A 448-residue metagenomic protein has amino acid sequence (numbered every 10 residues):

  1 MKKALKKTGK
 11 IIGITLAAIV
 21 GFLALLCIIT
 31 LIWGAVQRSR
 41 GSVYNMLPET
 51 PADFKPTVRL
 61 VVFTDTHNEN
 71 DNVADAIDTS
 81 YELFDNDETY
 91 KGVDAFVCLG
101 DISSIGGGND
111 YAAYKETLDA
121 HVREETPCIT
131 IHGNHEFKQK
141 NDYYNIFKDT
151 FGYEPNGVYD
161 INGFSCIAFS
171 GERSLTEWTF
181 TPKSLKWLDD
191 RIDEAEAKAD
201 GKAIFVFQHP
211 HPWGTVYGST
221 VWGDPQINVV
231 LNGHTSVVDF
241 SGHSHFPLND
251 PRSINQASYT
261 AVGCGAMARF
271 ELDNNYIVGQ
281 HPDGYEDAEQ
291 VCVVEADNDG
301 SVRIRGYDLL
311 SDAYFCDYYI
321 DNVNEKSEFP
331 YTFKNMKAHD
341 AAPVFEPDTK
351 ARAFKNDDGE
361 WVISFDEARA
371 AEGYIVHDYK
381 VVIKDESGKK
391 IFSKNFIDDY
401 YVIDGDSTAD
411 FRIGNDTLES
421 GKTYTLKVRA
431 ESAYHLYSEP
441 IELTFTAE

Functional and structural regions predicted by a protein language model:
T30-Y111: N-terminal active-site segment of His-dependent metallophosphoesterases
Q37, R252-E346: Binuclear metal-dependent phosphoesterase catalytic core
Y44, G108-A199, Q226-G233, N249-G284 (+1 more regions): Extended active-site neighborhood of metal-dependent phosphoesterases/phosphodiesterases
V62-T64, D94-D101, P127-N134, F205-H209 (+2 more regions): Active-site neighborhood of phospho(di)ester-bond hydrolases with catalytic His/Asp-centered motifs
G359-Y374: Conserved aromatic anchor
E367, D378-E419, Y434: Recognizes extended acidic, P/S/T-rich segments that occur within or adjacent to Ig-like beta-sandwich modules
L418-L436: Beta-strand-rich modules
A433-E448: Extracellular fibronectin type III
